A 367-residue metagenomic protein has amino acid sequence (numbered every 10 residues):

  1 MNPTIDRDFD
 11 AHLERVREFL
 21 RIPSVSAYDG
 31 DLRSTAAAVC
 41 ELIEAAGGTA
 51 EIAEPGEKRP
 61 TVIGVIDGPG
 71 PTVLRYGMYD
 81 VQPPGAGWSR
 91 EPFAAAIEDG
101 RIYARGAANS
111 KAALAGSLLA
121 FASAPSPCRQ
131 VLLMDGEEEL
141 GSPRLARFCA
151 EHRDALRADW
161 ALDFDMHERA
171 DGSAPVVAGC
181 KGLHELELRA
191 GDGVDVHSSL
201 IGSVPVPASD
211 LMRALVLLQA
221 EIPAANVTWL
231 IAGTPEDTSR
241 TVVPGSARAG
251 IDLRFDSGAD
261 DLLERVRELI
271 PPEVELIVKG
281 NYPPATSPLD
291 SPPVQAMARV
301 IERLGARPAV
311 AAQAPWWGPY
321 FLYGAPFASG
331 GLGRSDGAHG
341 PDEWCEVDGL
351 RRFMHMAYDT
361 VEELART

Functional and structural regions predicted by a protein language model:
N2-A107, S126-V131: Acidic/His- and Gly-rich active-site-bordering loop/insert found across diverse amide/peptide-bond hydrolases
R7-A11, E18, S24, A46-G48 (+13 more regions): Secretory-pathway/membrane protein signature
Y76-M78, L133-D135, L162-D165, R189 (+1 more regions): Short beta-strand segments
V81, A170-D171, I201-S209, A214-T238 (+1 more regions): An extended, acidic, His-containing surface patch that forms the Zn2+-binding/catalytic region of metallohydrolases
E98-N109, P308-A311, G340-P341: Short pre-catalytic strand/loop immediately N-terminal to key active-site residues, enriched for Gly-Thr
A108-G179: Acidic/histidine-rich catalytic neighborhood of metal-dependent amide-processing enzymes
A146, R153-R267, Y282: Midchain, well-structured core segments that form catalytic/ion-binding scaffolds
